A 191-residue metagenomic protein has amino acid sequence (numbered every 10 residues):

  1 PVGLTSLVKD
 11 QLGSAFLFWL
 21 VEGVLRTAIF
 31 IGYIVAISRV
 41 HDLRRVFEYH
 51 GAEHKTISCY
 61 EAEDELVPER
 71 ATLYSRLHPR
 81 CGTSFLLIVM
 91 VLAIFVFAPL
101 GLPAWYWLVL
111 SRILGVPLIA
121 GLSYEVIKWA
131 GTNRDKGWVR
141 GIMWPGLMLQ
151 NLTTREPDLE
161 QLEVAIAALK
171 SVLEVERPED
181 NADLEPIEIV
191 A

Functional and structural regions predicted by a protein language model:
P1-S14, V89-I113, P117-A120, Y124: Juxtamembrane "helix exit" motif at the C-terminal ends of alpha-helical transmembrane segments in multi-pass membrane
V8, F16, L20-T27, G32-S84 (+2 more regions): Polar-ligand-bearing catalytic/cofactor-coordination segments of membrane-embedded or membrane-tethered inner-membrane
